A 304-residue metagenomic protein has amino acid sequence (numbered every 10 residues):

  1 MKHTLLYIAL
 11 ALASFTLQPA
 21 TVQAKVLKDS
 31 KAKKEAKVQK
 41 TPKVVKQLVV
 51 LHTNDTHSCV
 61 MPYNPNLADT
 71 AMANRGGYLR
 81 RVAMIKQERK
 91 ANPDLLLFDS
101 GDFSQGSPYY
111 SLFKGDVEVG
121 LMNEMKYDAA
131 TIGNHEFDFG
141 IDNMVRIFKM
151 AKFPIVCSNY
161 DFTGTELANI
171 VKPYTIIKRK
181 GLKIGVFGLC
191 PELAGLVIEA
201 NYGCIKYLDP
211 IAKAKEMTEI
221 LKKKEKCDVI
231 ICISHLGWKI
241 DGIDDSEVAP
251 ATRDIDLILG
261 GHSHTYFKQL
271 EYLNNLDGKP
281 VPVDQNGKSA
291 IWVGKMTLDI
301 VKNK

Functional and structural regions predicted by a protein language model:
M1-L27, K33: Bacterial Sec-dependent N-terminal signal peptides
K25-K304: Acidic, metal/ion-coordinating pockets
